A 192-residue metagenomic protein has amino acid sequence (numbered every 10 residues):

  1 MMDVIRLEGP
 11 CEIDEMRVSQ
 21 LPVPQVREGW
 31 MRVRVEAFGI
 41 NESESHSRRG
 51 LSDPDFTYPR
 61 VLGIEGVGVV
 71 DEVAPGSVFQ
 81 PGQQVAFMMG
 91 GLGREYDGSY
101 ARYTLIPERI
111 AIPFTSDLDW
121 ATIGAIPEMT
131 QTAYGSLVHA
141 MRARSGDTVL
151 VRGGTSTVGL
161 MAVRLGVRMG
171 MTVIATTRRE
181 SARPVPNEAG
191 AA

Functional and structural regions predicted by a protein language model:
M1-I5: Short structural boundary motif marking the start of a folded domain
I13-S19, L51-S52, Q131-Y134: Short gly/ser/thr-rich secondary-structure transition/capping motifs
V18-V23, V67-V69, Q84, Y103-L105 (+2 more regions): Conserved hydrophobic/aromatic beta-strand scaffold that supports enzyme active sites
P22-G39, L51-L92: Glycine-rich beta-strand-centered segment in the early N-terminal region that forms part of a ligand/cofactor-binding
S43-R49: Cytochrome P450 core scaffold surrounding the K-helix E-X-X-R motif and the conserved "meander" helix-loop region
F87-G153: NAD(P)H dinucleotide-binding glycine-rich loop of Rossmann-like/cofactor-binding domains, especially the beta1-alpha1
I126-A192: Mid-domain Rossmann-like dinucleotide-binding core that forms the NAD(H)/NADP(H) cofactor-binding site
